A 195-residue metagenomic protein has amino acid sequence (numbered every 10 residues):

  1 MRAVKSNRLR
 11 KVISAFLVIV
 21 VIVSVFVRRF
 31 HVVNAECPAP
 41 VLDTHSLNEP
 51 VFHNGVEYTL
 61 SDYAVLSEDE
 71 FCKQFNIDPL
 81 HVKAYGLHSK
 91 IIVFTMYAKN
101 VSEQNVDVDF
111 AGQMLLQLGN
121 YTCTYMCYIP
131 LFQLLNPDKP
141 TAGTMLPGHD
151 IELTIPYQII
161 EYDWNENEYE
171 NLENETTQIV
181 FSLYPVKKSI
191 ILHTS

Functional and structural regions predicted by a protein language model:
R2-S195: Conserved functional micro-motifs across diverse proteins
